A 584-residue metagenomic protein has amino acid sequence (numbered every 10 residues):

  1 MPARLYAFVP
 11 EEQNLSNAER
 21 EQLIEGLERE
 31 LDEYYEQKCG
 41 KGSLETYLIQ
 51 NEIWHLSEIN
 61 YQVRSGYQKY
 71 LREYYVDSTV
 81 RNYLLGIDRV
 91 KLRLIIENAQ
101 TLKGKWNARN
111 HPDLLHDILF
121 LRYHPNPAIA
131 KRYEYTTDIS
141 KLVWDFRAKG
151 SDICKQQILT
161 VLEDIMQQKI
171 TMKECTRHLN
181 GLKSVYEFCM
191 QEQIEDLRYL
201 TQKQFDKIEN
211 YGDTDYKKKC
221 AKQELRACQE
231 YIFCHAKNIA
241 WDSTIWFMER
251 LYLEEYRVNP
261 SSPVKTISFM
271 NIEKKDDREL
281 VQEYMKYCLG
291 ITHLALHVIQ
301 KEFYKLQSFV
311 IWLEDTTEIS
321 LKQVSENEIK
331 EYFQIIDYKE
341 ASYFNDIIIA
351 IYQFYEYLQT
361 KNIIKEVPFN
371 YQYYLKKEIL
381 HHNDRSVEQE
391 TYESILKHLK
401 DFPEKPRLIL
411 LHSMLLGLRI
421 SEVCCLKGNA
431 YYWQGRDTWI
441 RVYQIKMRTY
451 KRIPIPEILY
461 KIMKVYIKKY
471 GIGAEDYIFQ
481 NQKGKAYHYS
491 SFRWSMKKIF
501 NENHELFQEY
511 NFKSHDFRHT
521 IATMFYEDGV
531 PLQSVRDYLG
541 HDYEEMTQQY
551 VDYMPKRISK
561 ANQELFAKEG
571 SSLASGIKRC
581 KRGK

Functional and structural regions predicted by a protein language model:
E25-I129, S140-L142, I158-M248, E283-V298 (+1 more regions): N-terminal core-binding DNA-recognition domain of tyrosine recombinases/integrases
E390-I420, R518: Basic, Lys/Arg- and aromatic-enriched nucleic-acid-binding interface segment
L426-K461: Conserved tyrosine-mediated DNA breakage-rejoining catalytic core shared by Y-recombinases
Y431-G435, Y510, V530-V551, K578: Short, polar N-cap/turn motifs at the start of nucleic acid-interacting alpha helices
Q444-R448, L539-G570: Catalytic-site neighborhood detector that most strongly recognizes the C-terminal catalytic loop/helix of tyrosine
P456-E509: Active-site/catalytic core of tyrosine-dependent DNA strand-transfer enzymes
I467, K483, E564-K584: C-terminal secondary-structure termini that scaffold catalytic or DNA-interacting sites
R493-Q533, D537: Short, basic (Lys/Arg/His-rich) helix/loop patches that form interaction surfaces in the mid-to-C-terminal regions
